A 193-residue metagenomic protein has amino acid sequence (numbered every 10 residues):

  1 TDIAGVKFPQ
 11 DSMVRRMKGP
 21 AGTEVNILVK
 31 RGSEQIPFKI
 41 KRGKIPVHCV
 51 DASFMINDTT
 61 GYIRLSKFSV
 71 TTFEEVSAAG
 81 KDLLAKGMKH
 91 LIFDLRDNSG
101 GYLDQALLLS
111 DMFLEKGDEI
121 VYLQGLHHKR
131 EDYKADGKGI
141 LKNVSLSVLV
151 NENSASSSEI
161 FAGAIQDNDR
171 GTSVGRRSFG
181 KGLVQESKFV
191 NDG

Functional and structural regions predicted by a protein language model:
D2-N191: Cleft-lining beta-strand/loop regions that shape enzyme active-site pockets
